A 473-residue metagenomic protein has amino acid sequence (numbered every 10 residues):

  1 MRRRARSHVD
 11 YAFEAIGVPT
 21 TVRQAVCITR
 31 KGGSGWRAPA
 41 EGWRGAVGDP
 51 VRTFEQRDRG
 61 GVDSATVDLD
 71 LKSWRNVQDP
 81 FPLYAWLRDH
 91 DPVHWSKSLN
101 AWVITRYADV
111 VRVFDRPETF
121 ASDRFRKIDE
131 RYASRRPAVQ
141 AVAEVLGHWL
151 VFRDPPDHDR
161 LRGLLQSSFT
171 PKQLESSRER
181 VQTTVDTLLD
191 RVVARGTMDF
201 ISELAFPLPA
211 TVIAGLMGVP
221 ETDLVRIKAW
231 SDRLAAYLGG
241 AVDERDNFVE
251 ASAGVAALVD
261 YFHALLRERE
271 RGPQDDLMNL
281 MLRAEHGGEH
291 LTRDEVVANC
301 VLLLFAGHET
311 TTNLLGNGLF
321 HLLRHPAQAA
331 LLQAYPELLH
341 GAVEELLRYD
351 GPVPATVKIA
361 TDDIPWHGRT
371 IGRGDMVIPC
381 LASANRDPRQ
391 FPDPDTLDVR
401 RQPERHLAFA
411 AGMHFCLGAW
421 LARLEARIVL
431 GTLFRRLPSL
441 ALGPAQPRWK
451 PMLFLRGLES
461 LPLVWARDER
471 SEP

Functional and structural regions predicted by a protein language model:
M1-R52: Glycine-rich cofactor phosphate-binding loops and adjacent beta1-alpha1 units of small-molecule cofactor enzyme domains
F54-P473: Cytochrome P450
